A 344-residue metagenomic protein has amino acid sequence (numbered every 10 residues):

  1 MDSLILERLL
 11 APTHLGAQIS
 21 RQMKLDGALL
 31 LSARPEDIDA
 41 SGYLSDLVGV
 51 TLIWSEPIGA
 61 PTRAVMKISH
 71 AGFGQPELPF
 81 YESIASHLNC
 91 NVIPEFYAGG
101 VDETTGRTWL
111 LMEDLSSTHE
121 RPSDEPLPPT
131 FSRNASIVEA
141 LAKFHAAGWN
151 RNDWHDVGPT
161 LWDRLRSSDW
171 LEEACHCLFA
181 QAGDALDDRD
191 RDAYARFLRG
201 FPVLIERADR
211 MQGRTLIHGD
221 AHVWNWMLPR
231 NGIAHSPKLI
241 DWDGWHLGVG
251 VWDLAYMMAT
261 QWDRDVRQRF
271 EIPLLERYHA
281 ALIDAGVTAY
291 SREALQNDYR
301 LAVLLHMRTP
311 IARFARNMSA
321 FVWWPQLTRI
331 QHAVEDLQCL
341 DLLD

Functional and structural regions predicted by a protein language model:
M1-R107, P229-P237: Conserved NTP-binding catalytic cores of kinases and kinase-like/nucleotidyltransferase enzymes across multiple kinase
M1-S41, S55-P61, L204, M211 (+3 more regions): Regulatory N- and C-terminal appendages and interdomain linkers associated with kinase/kinase-like NTP transferase
D39-P57, F201-G250: Active-site acidic catalytic loop and adjacent metal/ATP-binding pocket of ATP-dependent phosphoryl transfer enzymes
P79, G244-G286, V303-P325: Active-site activation/catalytic loop segments of kinase-like enzymes and analogous catalytic loops in related
C90-N91, G148-V157, L282-S291: Surface-exposed helix-capping loop/turn segments at secondary-structure junctions
L110-S117: Short pocket-lining segment of the protein kinase catalytic domain that shapes the ATP-binding cleft
H119-H218, M227-G232, Q326-R329, A333-L343: ATP-dependent phospho-/nucleotidyl transfer catalytic cores
P122-L127, I240, M258-R264: Glycine- and acidic
